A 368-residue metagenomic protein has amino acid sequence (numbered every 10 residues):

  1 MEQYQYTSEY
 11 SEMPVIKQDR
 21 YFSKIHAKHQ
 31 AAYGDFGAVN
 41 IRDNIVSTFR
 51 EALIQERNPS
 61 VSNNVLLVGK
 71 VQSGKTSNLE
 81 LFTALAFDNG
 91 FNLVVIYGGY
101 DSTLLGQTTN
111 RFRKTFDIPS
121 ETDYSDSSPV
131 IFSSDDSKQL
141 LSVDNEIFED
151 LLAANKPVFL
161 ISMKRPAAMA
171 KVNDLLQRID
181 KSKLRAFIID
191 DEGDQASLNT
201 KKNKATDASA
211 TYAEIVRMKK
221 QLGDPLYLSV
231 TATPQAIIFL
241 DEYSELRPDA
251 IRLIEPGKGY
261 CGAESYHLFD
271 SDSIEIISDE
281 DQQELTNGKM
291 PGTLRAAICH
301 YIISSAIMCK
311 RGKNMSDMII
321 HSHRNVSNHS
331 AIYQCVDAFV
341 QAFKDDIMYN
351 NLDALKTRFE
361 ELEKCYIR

Functional and structural regions predicted by a protein language model:
A27-V68: Conserved pre-motif I regulatory segment
V68-V71, Y100, D194-A196, T211-E242 (+2 more regions): Conserved helicase ATPase motor motifs in RecA-like P-loop NTPase domains
N78, F82: Hydrophobic positions on the alpha1 helix immediately C-terminal to the Walker A/P-loop
N92-D123, A232, R324-S327: Conserved Walker A/P-loop ATP-binding site and its immediately adjacent core in helicase/helicase-like ATPase domains
T109, I118-L141, R185-I189, G193 (+2 more regions): Conserved C-terminal RecA-like helicase domain
P119-K171: Inter-Walker segment of RecA-like/P-loop motor cores
I179-V216: SF2 helicase catalytic motif II
P248-C335: Conserved interdomain linker/interface between the two RecA-like ATPase lobes of SF2 helicase motors
